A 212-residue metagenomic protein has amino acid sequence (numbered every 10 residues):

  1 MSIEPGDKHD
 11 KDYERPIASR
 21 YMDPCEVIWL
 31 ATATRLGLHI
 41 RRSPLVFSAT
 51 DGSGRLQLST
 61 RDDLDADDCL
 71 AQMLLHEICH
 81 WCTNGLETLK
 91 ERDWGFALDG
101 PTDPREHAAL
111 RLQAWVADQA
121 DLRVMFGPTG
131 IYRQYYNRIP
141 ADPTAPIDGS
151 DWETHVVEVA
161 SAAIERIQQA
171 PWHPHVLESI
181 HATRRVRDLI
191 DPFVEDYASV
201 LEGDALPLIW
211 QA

Functional and structural regions predicted by a protein language model:
M1-I40, A205, W210: A metal-dependent hydrolase signature that marks the N-terminal structural subdomain at the beginning of catalytic folds
C25, A71, R105: Hydrophobic (often cysteine-bearing) scaffold residues that line and stabilize catalytic clefts of nucleotide/cofactor
T50-R55: A short, glycine/Asx- and small/polar-enriched loop/turn that sits immediately N-terminal to a beta-strand
Q57-M73: Short pre-active-site segment immediately N-terminal to the catalytic Zn-binding motif
D68, T83-A114, R133-Q134: Post-HEXXH active-site segment of zinc metalloproteases
Q72-G85: Active-site recognition of the HExxH zinc-binding catalytic motif
W115-R133: Short helix/loop segments within enzyme catalytic domains that coordinate or immediately flank catalytic cofactors
I139-A212: Pan-zinc metallopeptidase signature
